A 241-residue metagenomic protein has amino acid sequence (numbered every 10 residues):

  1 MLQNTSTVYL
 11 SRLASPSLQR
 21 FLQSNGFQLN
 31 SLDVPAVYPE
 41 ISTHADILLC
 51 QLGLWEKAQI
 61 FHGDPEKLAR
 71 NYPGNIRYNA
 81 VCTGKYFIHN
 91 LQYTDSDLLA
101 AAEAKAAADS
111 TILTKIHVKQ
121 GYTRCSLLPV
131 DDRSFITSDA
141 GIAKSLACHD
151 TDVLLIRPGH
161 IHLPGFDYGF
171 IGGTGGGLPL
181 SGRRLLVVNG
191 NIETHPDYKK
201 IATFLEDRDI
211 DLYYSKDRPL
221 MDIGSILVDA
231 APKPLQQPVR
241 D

Functional and structural regions predicted by a protein language model:
M1-D241: Histidine/cysteine-enriched polar flanking segments
